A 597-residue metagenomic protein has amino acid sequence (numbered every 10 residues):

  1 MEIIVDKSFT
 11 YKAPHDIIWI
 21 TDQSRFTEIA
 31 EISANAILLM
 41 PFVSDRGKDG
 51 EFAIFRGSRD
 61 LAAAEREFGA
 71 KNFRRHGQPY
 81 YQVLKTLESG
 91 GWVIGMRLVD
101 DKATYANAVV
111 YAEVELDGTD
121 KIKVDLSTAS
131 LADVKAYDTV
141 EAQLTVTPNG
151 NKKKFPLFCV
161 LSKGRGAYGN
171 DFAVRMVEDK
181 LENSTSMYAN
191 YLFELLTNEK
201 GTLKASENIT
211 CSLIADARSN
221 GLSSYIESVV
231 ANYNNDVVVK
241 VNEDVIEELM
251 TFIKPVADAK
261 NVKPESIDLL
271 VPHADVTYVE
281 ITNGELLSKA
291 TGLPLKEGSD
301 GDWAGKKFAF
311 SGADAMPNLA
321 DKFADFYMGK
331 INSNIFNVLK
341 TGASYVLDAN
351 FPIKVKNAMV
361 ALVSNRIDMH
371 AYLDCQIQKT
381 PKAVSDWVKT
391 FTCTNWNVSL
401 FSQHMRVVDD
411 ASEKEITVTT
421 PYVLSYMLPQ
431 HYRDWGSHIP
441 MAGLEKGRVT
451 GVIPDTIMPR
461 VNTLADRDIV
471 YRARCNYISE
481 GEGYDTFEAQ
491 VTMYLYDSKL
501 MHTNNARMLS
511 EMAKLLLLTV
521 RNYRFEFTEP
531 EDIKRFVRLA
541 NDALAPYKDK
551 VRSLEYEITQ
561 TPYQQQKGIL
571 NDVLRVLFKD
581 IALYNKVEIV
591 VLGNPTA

Functional and structural regions predicted by a protein language model:
M1-F536, A543-Y563, V573: A glycine- and small-residue-enriched flexible loop/hinge signal that marks low-structured segments
R538, D549-A597: Compositionally biased, low-complexity/repeat regions
